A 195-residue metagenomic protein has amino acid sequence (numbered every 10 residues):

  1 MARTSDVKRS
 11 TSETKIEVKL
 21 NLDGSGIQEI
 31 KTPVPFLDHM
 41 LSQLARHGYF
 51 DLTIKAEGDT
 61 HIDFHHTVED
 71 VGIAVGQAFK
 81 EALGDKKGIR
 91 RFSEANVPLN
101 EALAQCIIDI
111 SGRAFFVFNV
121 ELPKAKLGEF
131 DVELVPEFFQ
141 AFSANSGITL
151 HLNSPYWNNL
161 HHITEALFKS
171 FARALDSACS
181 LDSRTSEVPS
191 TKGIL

Functional and structural regions predicted by a protein language model:
M1-L195: N-terminal intrinsically disordered, cationic/polar leader segments that include organellar targeting peptides
